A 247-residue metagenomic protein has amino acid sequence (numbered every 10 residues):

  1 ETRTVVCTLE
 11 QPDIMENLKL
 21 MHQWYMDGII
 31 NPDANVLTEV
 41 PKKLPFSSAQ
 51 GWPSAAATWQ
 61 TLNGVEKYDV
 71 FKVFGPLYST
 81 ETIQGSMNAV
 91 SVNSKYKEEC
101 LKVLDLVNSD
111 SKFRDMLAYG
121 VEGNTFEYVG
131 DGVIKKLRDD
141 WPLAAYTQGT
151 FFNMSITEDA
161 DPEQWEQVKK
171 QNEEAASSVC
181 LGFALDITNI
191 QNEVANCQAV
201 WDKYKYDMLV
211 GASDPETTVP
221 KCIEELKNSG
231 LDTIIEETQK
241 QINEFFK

Functional and structural regions predicted by a protein language model:
E1: Surface-exposed loop and adjacent secondary-structure segments within mature catalytic domains
T4-V5, T188: Short coil/turn segments at secondary-structure junctions
V5-D13: A short, structured beta-strand-centered segment in the mid-to-C-terminal lobe of catalytic cores from group-transfer
M15-L18, H22, C100-L104, R114 (+4 more regions): Extracytoplasmic/secreted envelope proteins and their assembly/folding machinery, especially bacterial periplasmic
K19-P142: Extracytoplasmic/periplasmic substrate-binding proteins
Y96-A212: Conserved small-residue motifs centered on glycine
M208-K247: Histidine-centered catalytic/metal-binding microenvironments
